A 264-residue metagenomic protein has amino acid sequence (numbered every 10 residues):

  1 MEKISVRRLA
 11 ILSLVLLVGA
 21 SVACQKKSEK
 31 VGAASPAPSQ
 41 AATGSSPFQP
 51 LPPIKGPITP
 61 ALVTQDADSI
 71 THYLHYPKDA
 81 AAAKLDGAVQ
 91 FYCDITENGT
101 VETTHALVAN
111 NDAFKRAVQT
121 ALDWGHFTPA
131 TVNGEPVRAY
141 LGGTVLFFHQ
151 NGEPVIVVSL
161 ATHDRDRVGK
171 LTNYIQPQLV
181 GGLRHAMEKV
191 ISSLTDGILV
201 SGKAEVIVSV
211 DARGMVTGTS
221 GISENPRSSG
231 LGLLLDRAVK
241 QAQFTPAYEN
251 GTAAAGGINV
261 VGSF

Functional and structural regions predicted by a protein language model:
E2-I11: Bacterial N-terminal signal peptides that target proteins for export
L14-L17: Core hydrophobic alpha-helical transmembrane segments of single-pass membrane proteins
A20-A23: C-terminal motif of bacterial Sec signal peptides marking the signal peptidase cleavage site
Q25-F264: Charge-biased low-complexity segments
